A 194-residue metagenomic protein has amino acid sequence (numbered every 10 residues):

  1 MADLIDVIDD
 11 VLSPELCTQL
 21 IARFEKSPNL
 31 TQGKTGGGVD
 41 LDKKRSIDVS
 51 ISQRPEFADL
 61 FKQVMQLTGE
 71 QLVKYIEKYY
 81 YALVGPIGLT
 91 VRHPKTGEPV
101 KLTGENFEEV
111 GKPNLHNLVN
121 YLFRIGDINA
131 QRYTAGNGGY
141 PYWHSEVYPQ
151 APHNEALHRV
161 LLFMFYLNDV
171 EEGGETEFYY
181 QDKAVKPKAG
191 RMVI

Functional and structural regions predicted by a protein language model:
M1-M192: Fe(II)/2-oxoglutarate oxygenase catalytic core
